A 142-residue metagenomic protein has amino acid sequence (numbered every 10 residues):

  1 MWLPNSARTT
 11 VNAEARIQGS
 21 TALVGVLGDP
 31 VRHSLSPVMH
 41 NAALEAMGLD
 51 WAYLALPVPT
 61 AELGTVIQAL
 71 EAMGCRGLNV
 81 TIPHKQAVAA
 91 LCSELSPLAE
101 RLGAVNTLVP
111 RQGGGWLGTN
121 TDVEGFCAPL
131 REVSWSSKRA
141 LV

Functional and structural regions predicted by a protein language model:
M1-T21: Short, low-complexity, intrinsically disordered N-terminal peptides in bacterial proteins
I17-W135: Phosphate/diphosphate ligand-binding glycine-rich loop within oxidoreductases
G25, L141-V142: Conserved beta-strand elements of the Class I
